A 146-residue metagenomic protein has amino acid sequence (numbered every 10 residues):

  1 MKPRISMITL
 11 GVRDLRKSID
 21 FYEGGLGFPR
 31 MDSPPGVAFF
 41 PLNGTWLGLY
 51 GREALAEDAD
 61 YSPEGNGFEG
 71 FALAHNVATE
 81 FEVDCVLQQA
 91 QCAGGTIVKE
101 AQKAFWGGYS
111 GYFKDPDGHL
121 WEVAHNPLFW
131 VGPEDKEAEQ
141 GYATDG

Functional and structural regions predicted by a protein language model:
M1-S6, F28-K114, P127-G146: Vicinal oxygen chelate
T9: Polyanion-binding surface elements
R16-I19, D84: Short amphipathic alpha-helical segments
S18-E23, A90, G118: Conserved active-site tyrosine of GNAT-family acetyltransferases
E122-V123: Short glycine-/small-residue motifs
